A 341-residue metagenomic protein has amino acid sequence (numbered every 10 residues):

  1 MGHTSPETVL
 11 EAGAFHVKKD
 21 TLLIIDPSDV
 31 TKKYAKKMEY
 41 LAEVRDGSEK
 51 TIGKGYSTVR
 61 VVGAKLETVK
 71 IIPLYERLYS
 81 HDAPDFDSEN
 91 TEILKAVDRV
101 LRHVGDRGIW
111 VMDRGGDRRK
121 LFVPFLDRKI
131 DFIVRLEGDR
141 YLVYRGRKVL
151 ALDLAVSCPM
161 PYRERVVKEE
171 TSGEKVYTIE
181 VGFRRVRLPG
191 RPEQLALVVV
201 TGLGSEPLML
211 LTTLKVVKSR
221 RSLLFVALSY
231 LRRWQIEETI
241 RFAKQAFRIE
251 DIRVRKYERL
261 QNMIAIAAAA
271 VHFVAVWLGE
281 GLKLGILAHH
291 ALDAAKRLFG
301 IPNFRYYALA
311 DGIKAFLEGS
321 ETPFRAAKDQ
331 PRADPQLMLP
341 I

Functional and structural regions predicted by a protein language model:
M1-T21, S28, K32-E39, K54 (+1 more regions): Single, function-defining residue in the core of a domain
E43-D46, K65: Acidic/polar residues at beta-strand termini and the immediately following turn/coil
S48-I52: Short consensus segments that form the blades of beta-propeller domains, in both extracellular/periplasmic
V59-G63: Short beta-strand scaffold segments in enzyme catalytic cores
